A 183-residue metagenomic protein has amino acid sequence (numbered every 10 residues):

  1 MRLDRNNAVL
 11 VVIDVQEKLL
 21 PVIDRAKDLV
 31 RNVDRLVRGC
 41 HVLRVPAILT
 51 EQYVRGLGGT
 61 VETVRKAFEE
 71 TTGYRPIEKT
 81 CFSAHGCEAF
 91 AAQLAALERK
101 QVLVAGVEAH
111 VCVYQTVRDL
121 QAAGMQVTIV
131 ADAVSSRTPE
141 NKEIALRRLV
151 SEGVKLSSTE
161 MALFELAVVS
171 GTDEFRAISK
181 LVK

Functional and structural regions predicted by a protein language model:
M1-N7, L43, R55-K183: Active-site-adjacent betaalpha module
R5-A8, I23-L49: A short alpha/beta connector and helix-capping loop motif
A8-V15: N-terminal nucleotide-binding beta1-loop-alpha1 segment
V11, I48, L103: Conserved Rossmann-like nucleotide-binding pocket used by diverse enzymes that bind dinucleotide cofactors
V15, L49-Q52, A131: A cross-domain feature marking catalytic cores of carbohydrate-active enzymes and several ubiquitous metabolic/repair
E17-P21: Short acidic, Gly/Ser-rich segments with clustered Asp/Glu that frequently serve as metal-coordination loops in enzyme
